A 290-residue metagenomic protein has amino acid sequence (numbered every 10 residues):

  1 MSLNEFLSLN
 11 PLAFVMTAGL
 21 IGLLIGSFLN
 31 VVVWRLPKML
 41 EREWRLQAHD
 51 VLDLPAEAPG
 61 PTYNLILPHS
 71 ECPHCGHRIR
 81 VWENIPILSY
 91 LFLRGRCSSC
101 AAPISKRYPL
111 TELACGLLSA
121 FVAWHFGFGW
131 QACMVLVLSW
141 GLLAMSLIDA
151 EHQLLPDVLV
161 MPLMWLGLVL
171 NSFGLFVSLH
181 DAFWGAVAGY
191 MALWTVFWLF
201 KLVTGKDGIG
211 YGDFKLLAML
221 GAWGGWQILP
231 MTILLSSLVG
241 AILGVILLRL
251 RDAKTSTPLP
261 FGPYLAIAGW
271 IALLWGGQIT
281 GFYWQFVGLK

Functional and structural regions predicted by a protein language model:
E5-L7, P11-R35, M39, T195-D207 (+1 more regions): Alpha-helical transmembrane segments
F6-F14, P103, R107, F126-Q131 (+5 more regions): Juxtamembrane/transmembrane-helix boundary motifs in multi-pass membrane proteins
A18, Q131-V239, G281-K290: Functional transmembrane core segments of multi-pass inner-membrane proteins
R35-R107, F261: Membrane-proximal soluble regions of multi-pass membrane proteins
W82-I85, S99-P109, L147-L159, L199-G212 (+1 more regions): Interhelical loop and helix-boundary elements at the membrane-water interface of polytopic inner-membrane proteins
Y90-Q131: Short microdomains enriched in Cys/His and/or Lys/Arg
W124, S146-A150, L170-G174, R249-R251 (+1 more regions): Structural signal for the C-terminal ends of transmembrane alpha-helices and the immediately following loop
